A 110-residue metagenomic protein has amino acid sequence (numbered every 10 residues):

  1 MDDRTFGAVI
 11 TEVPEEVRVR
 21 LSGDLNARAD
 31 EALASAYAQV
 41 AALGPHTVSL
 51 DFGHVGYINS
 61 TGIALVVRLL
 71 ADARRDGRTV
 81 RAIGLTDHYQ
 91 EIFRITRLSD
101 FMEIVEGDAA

Functional and structural regions predicted by a protein language model:
M1-Y57, V67-A110: STAS-like cytosolic regulatory interaction modules
